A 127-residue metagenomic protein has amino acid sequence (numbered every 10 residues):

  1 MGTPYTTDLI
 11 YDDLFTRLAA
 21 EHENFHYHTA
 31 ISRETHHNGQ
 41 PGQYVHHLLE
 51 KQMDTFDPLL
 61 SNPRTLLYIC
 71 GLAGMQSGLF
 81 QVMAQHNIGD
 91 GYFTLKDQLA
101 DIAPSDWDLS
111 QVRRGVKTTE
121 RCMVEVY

Functional and structural regions predicted by a protein language model:
M1-Y127: Reductase modules of NAD(P)H-dependent flavoproteins
